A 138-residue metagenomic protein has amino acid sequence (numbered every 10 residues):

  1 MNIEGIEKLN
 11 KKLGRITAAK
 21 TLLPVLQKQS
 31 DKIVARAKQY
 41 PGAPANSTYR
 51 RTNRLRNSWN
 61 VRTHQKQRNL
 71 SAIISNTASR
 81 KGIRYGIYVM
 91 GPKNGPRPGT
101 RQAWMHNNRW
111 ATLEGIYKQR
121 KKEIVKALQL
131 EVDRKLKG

Functional and structural regions predicted by a protein language model:
M1-S75, S79-K81, K93-G138: Short, Lys/Arg-rich flexible segments
